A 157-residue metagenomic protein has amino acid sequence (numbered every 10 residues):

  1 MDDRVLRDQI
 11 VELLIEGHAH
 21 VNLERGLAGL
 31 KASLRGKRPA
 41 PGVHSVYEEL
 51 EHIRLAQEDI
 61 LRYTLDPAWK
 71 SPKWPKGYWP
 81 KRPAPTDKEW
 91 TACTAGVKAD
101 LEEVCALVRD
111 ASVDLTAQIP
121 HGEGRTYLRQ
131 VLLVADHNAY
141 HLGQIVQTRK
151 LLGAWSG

Functional and structural regions predicted by a protein language model:
D3, R7-L14, H20, E24-L27 (+2 more regions): Short, contiguous alpha-helical
P80-Q118, R129-V134: Acidic/histidine-rich alpha-helical segments that form the ligand environment of transition-metal centers
